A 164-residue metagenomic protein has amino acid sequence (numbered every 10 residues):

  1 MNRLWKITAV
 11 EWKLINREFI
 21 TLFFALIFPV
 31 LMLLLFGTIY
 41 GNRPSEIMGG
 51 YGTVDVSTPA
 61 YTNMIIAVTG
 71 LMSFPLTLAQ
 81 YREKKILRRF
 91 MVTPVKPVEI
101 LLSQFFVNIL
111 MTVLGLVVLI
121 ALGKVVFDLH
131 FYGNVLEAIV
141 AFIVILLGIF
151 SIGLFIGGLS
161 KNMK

Functional and structural regions predicted by a protein language model:
R3, I7-K84, V98, Q104-L116 (+6 more regions): Transmembrane helix-boundary elements of multi-pass transport/secretion proteins, especially ABC-type permease modules
R89, A121-G123: Residues within well-ordered alpha helices
R89-K96: Short helix-to-coil transition segments within interhelical loops that connect adjacent transmembrane helices
